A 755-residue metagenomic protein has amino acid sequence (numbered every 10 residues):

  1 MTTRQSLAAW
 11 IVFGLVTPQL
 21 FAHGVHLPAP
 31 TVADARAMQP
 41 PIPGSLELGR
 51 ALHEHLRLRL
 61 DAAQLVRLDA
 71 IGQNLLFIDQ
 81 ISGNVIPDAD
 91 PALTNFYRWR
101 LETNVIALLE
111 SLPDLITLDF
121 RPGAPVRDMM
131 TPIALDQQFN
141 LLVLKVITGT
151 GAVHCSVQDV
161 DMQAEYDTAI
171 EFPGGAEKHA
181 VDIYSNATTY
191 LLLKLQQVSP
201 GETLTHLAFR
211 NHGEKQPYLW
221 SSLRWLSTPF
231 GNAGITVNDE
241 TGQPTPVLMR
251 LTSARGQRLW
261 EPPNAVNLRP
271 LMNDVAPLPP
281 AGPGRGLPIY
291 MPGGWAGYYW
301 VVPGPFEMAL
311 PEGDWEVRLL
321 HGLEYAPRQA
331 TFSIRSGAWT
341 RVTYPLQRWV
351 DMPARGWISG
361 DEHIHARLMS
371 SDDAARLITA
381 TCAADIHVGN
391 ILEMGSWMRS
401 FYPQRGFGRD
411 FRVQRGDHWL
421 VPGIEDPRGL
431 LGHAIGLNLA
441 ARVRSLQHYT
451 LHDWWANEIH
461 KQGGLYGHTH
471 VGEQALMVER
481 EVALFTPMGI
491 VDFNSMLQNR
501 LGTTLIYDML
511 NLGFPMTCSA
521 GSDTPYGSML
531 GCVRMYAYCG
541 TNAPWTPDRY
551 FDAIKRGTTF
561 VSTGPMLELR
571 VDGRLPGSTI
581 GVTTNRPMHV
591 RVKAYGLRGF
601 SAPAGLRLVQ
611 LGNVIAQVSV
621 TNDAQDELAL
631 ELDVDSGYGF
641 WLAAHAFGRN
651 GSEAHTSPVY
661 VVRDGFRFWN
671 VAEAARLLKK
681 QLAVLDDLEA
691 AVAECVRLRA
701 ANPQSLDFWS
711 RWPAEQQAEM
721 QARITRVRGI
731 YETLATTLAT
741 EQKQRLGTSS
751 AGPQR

Functional and structural regions predicted by a protein language model:
M1-R4: N-terminal secretory signal peptides that target proteins for export/translocation
S6-Q19: Bacterial N-terminal signal peptides
H23-V25: Boundary of Sec targeting at the N-terminus
L27-V32, Q39, W225: Primarily auto-inhibitory N-terminal propeptides
A35-L207, N211-W220, N238-R269, P277-M308 (+3 more regions): C-terminal functional module detector
S222-R224, R367: Outer-membrane beta-barrel domain signature
S227-E240: A short, Gly/Thr-enriched small/hydrophobic beta-strand-prone motif that recurs across taxa
V301, G322-E324, P353-S522, Y526-S528 (+2 more regions): Catalytic cores of extracellular degradative/oxidative enzymes
